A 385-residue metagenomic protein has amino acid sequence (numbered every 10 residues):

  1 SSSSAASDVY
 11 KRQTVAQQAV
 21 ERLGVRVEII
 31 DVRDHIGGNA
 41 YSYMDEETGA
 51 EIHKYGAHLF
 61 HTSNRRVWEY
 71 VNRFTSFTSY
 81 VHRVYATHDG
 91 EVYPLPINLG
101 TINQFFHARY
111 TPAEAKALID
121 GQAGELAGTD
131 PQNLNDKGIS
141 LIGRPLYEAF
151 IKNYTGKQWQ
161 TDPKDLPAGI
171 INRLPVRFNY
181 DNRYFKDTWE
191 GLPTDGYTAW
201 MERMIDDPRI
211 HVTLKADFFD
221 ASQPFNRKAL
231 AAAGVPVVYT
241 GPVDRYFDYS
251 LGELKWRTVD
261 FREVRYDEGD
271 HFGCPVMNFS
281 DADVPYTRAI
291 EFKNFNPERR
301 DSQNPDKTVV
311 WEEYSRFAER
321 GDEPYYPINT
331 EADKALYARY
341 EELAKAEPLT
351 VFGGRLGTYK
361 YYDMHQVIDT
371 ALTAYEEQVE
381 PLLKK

Functional and structural regions predicted by a protein language model:
S1-A6, Y10: Single conserved hydrophobic/aromatic residue that forms the stacking wall/gate of nucleotide- or nucleobase-binding
K11-R12, H35: Conserved Rossmann-like nucleotide-cofactor binding loop
V15-A19, A374: Hydrophobic residues within alpha-helices that form the first helical element adjacent to the glycine-rich loop
A19-E46: Glycine-rich FAD pyrophosphate-binding loop
R22, A216-L343: Mid-domain catalytic core of redox enzymes that form a hydrophobic substrate pocket/lid adjacent to a catalytic redox
T48-G124: Dinucleotide-binding Rossmann-like beta1-alpha1 core, especially the glycine-rich loop that anchors the ADP
D89-P94, L99-V235: Active-site/ligand-binding neighborhood in enzyme catalytic cores
E323-K385: C-terminal catalytic lobe of FAD-dependent flavoproteins
